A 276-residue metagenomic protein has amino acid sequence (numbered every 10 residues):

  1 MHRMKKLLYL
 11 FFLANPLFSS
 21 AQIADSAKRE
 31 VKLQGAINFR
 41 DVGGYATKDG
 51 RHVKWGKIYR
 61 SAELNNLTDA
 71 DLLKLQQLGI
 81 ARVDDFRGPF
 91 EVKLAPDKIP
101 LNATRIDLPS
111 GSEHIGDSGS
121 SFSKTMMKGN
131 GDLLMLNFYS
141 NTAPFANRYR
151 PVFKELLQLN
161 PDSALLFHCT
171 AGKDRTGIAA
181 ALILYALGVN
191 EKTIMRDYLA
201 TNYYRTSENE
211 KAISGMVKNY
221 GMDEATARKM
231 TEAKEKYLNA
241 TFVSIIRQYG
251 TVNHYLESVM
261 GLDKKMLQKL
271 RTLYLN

Functional and structural regions predicted by a protein language model:
M1-I23: Bacterial Sec-dependent N-terminal signal peptides
M1-M4, N38, I58, K173: Intrinsically disordered, low-complexity sequence elements enriched in Ser/Thr/Gly/Pro
A21-L165, A179-N276: Cys-dependent protein tyrosine phosphatase-like superfamily
T170-T176: Ser/Thr-glycine-rich phosphate-binding loops at phosphate-binding pockets of nucleotides, nucleotide cofactors
